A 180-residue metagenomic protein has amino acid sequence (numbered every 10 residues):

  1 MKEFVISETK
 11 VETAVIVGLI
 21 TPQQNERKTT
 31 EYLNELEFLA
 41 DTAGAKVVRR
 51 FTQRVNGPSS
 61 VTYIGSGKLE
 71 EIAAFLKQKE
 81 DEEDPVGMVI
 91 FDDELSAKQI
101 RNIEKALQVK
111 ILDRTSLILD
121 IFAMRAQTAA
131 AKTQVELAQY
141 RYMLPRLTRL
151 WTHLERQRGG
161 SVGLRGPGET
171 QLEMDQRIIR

Functional and structural regions predicted by a protein language model:
M1-R114, I118: N-terminal accessory targeting/assembly segments
A106, L117-R180: Extended, highly charged alpha-helical segments
